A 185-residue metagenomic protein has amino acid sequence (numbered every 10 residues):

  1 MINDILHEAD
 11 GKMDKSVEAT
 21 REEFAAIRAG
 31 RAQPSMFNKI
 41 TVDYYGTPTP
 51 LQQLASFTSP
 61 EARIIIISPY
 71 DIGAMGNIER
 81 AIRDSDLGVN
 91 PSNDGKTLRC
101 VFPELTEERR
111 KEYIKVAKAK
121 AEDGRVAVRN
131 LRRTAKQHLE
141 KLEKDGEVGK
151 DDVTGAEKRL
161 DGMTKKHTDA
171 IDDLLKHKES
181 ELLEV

Functional and structural regions predicted by a protein language model:
M1-G76: A positional/architectural concept
E22, R80-G88, A119-E122, R133: Short, intrinsically disordered, mixed-charge
A29, L87, K144: Short, conserved catalytic or interaction motifs in soluble domains
P34, P50, S92, R99 (+1 more regions): Short, electropositive, low-hydrophobicity segments enriched in small/polar residues
A62-S92, K96-L98: Glycine-rich active-site/cofactor-binding loop and its immediate structural neighborhood
L98-V185: Positively charged, low-complexity, intrinsically disordered RNA-binding extensions
